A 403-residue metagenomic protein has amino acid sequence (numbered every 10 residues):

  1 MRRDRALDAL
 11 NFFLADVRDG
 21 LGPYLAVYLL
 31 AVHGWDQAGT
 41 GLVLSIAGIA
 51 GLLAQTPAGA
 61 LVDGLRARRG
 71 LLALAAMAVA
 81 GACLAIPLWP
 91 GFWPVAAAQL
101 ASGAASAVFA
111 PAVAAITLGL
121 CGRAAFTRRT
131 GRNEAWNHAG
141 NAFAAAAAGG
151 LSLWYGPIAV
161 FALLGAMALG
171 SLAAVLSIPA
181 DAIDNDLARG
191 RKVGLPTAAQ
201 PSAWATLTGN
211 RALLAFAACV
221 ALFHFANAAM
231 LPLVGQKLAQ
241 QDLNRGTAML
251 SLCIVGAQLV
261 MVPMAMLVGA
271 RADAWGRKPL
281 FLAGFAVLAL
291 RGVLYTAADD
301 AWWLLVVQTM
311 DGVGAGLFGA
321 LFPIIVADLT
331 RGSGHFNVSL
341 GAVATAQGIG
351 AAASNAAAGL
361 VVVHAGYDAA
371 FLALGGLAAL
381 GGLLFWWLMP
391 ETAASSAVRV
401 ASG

Functional and structural regions predicted by a protein language model:
M1-G48, L214-A215, H224-L238: Helix-loop boundary and gating motifs at the non-cytosolic
M1-R2, D181-F216, G403: Juxtamembrane intracellular "pre-TM" segments in multi-pass secondary transporters
L42-A60, V255-L267: Central cavity-lining transmembrane alpha-helices of secondary-active solute carriers, predominantly the Major
A54-A67, M264-G276, V362: Helix-to-loop junctions at the C-terminal end of transmembrane segments in multipass secondary transporters
G70-L84, P279-L294: Structural signature of the two symmetry-related core transmembrane helices
L100-A139, I325, G332: Cytoplasmic helix-loop-helix junction between adjacent transmembrane helices in 12-TM secondary transporters
L153-A166, L360-A378: A membrane-interface helix-boundary motif in multi-pass transporters
A166-A188, G381-M389: C-terminal membrane-cytosol helix-exit motif in multi-pass small-molecule transporters
